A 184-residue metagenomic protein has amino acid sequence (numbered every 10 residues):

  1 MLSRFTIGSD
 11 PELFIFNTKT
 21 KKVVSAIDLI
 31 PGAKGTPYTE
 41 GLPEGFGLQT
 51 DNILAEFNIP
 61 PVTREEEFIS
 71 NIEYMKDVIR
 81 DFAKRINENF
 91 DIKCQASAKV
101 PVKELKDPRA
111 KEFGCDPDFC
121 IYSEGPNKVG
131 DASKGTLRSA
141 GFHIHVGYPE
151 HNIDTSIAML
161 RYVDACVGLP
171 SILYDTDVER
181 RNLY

Functional and structural regions predicted by a protein language model:
M1-V129, R138: Terminal catalytic/cofactor-binding subdomain
E12-F14, K134-Y148: Histidine-centered divalent-metal-coordination microenvironment in nucleic-acid enzymes
F68-K84, E150-T176: Long, well-ordered alpha-helical scaffolding segments within enzyme catalytic domains, especially pronounced
K93-K99, H145, Y174-R180: Short, surface-exposed recognition loops or helix-turn segments adjacent to catalytic cores
P101-E104, V146, E150-I153: Short, well-ordered, mixed-charge alpha-helical segments that flank or form enzyme active sites
D107-G141, I157-Y184: Aromatic/basic-lined ligand-recognition segments that form π-stacking hydrophobic pockets flanked by Lys/Arg to engage
